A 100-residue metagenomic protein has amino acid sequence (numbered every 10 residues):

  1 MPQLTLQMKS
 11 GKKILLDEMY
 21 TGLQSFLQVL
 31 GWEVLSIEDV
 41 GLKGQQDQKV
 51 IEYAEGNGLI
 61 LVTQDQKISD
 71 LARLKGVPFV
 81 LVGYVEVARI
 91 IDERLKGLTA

Functional and structural regions predicted by a protein language model:
P2-L30, L42, Q48-I51, D70-A100: Acidic, PIN/NYN-like endoribonuclease modules and their adjacent C-terminal/linker elements
L30-S36: A generic structural motif
E33, I60, P78: Residue-level detector of anion-binding/catalytic polar loops
S36-L42: Short, flexible loop segments at the rims of nucleotide/cofactor-binding pockets, characterized by
E38, D65, V82-Y84: Short beta->alpha connector loops at strand-helix junctions that form conserved, small/polar/Pro-enriched
D47-Q48, D65: Conserved glycosyltransferase catalytic-site signature
E52-G58: Conserved motor-coupling elements within RecA-like helicase/translocase cores
G58-A72: Acidic, metal-binding active-site segment of PIN/NYN-like and related structure-specific nucleases
